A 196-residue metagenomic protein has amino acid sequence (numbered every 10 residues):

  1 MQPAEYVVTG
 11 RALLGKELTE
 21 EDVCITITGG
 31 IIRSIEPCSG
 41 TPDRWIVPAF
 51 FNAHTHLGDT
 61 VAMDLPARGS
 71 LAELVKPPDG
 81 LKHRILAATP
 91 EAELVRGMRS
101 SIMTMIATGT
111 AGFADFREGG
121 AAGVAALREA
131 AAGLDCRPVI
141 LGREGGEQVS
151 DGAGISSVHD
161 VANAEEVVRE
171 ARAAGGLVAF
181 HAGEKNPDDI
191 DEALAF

Functional and structural regions predicted by a protein language model:
Q2-T9, G29-P77: Replace "His-x-His-based motif
L18-I27: A conserved glycine-rich beta-strand in the N-terminal activation segment of trypsin-fold
T60-R96, N186, D191-F196: Active-site gating loops and adjacent loop-to-helix segments of metal-dependent hydrolytic enzymes
G97-M105: Alpha-helical packing segments of well-folded alpha/beta enzyme cores
A111-G112, D151: Short acidic/polar active-site loop segments enriched in Thr and Asp
R117-A193: Metal-coordinating catalytic core of metallo-dependent amide/deamination hydrolases
